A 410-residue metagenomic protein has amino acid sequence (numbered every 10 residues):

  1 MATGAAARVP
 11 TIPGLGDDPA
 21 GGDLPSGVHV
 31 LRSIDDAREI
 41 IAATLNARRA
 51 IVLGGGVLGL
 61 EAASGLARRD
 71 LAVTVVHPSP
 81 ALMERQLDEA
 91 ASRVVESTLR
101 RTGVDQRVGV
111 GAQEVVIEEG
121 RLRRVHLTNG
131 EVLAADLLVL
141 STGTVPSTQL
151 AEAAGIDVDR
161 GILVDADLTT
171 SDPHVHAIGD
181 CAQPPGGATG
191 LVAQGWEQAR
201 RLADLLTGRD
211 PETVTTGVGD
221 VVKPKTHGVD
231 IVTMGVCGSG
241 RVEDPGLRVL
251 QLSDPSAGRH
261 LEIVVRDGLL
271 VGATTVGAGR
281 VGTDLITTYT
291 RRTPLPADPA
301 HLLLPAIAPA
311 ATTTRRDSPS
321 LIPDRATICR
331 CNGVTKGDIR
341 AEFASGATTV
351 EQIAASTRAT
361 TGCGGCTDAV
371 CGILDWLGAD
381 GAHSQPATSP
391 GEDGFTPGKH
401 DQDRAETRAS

Functional and structural regions predicted by a protein language model:
M1-T11, L53, L133-G143, A199 (+2 more regions): Short hydrophobic core segments
T3-R69, V164-A166: Glycine-rich dinucleotide-binding loop and its adjacent helix/turn
D23-L45, E118-H126, E131-R201, D298-P305: FAD-site-proximal beta/loop scaffold in flavoenzymes
R69-A166, G246: A Rossmann-like FAD-binding core segment of flavoenzymes
C181-T283, A310-V334, T388, G394-P397 (+1 more regions): Mid-to-C-terminal Rossmann-like scaffold of FAD/NAD(P)H-dependent oxidoreductases
A278-A297: A short, polar/charged loop-to-alpha-helix boundary motif
R316-A326, A344-G362: Immediate flanking context of iron-sulfur cluster ligation sites
R325-I339, A355-D375: Local cysteine-cluster metal-coordination motifs and their immediate loop/turn environment, predominantly Fe-S cluster
